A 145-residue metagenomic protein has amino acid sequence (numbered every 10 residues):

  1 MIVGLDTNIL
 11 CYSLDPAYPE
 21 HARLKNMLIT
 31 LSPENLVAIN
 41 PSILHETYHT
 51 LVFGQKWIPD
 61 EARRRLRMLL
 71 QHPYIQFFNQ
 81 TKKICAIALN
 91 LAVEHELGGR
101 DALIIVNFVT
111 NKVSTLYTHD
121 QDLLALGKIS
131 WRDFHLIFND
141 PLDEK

Functional and structural regions predicted by a protein language model:
M1-I39, K56-D60, D140-K145: Short, well-structured N-terminal submotif of metal-dependent ribonuclease cores
I2, I105-V106, T110-K145: Acidic, PIN/NYN-like endoribonuclease modules and their adjacent C-terminal/linker elements
N8, S42, A102-V106: Active-site phosphate/pyrophosphate-handling residues
L10, L44, L123-L124: A generic structural signal for short hydrophobic patches within well-formed alpha-helices
Y12-L14, T50, L126: Residues that scaffold the ATP/ADP-binding catalytic core of kinase and kinase-like folds
K56-L70: Glycine/small-residue-rich phosphate/adenosyl-binding loop
I75-H119: Active-site neighborhoods of divalent-metal-dependent phosphate/nucleic-acid chemistry enzymes
